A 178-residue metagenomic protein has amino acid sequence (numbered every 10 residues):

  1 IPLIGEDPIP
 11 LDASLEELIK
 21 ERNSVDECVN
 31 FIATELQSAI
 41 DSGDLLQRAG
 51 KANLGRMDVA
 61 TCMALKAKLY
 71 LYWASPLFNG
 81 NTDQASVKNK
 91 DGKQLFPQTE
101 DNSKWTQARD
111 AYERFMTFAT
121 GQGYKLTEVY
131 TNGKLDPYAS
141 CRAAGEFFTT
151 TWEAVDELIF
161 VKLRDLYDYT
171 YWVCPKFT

Functional and structural regions predicted by a protein language model:
I1-V59, Y70-E100: Aromatic-anchored glycine-rich loop motif in surface-exposed flexible loops
Q37, R56-M63, K68-T178: An aromatic- and glycine-enriched ligand-binding surface/loop that stacks and positions planar moieties
